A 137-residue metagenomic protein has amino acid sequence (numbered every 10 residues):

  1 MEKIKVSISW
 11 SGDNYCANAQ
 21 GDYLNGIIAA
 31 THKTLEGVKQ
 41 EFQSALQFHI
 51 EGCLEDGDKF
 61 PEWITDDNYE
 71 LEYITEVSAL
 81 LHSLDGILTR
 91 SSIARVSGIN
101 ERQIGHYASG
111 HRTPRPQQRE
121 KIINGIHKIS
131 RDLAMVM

Functional and structural regions predicted by a protein language model:
M1-D58, E62: DNA-contacting interfaces and partner/effector-binding or oligomerization modules in DNA-centric proteins
K3, S44-R102, H106-A108, R112-R119 (+1 more regions): Short, charged, surface-exposed hinge/linker loops at domain edges that act as mobile lids or interdomain connectors
A19-Q20, G86-L88, K128: Proteins with a high burden of low-complexity, intrinsically disordered sequence enriched in S/T/G/P/A and R, requiring
V38, R119-I123: Hydrophobic micro-packing sites on short alpha-helices
G125, I129-D132: Residue cluster at the C-terminal edge of the helix-turn-helix DNA-binding motif
